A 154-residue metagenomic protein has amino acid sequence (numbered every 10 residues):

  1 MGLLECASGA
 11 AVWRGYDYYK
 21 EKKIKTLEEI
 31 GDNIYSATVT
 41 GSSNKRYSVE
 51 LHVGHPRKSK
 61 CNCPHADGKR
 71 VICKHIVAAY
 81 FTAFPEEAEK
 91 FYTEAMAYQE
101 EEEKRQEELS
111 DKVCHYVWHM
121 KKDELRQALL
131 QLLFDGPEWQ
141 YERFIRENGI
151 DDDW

Functional and structural regions predicted by a protein language model:
M1-W154: Long, low-complexity, compositionally biased intrinsically disordered regions
